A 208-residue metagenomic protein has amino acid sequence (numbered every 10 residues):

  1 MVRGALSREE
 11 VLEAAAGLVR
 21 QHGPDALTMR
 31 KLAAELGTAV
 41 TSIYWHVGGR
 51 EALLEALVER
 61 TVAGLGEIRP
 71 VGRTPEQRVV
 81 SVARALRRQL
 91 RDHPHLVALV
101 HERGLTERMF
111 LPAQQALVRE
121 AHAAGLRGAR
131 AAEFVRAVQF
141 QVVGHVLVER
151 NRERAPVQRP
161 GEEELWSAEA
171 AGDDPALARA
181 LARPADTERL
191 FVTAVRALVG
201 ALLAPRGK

Functional and structural regions predicted by a protein language model:
M1-E9, A16, R30, L203-K208: Actinobacteria-biased recognition of intrinsically disordered, low-complexity terminal regions
E10, A14, L18-A52, A56: Helix-turn-helix
V11-V19, L57, T61, L86 (+2 more regions): Short hydrophobic clusters on alpha-helical segments that form packing/core surfaces in small helical domains
V19, V47, L54-T61, G104 (+2 more regions): Alpha-helical DNA-contacting segments of helix-turn-helix folds
E67-M109, G128-A131, V135-V138: Hydrophobic alpha-helical connector segments
Q115-R152: A contiguous pocket-lining binding segment that forms or flanks enzyme active sites
R154-K208: C-terminal peripheral helix-coil segments that are non-catalytic and often amphipathic
